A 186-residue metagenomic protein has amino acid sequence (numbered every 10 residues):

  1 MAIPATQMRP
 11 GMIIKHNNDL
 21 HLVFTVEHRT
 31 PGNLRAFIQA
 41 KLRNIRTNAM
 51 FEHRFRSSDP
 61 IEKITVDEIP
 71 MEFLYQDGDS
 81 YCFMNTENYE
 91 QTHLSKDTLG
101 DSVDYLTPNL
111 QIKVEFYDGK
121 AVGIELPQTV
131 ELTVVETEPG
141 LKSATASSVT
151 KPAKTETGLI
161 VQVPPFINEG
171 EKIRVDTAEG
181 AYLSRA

Functional and structural regions predicted by a protein language model:
A2-E156, I160-A186: Acidic-enriched and Gly/Ser
